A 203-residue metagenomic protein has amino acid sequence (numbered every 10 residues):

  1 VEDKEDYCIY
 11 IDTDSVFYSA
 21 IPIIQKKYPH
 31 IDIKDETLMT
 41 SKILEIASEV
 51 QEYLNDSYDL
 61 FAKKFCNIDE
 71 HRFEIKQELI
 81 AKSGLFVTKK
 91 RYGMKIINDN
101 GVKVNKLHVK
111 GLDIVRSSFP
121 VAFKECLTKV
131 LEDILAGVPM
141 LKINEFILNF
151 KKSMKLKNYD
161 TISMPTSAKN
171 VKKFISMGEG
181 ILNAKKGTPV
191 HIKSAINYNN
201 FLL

Functional and structural regions predicted by a protein language model:
V1-T13, I21-L203: DNA-dependent DNA polymerase catalytic subunits
